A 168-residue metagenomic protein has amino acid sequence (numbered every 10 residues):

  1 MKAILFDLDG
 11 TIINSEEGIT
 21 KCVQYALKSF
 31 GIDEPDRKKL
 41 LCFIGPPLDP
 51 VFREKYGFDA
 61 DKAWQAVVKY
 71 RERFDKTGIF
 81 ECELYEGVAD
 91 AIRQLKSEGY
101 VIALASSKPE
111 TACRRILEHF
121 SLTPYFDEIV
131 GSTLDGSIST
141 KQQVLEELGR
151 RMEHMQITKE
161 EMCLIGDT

Functional and structural regions predicted by a protein language model:
K2-A89, E98: N-terminal helical cap/lid subdomain that shapes the substrate entry/recognition surface in HAD-like hydrolases
S15, G166-D167: Acidic di-acidic motifs
V23, V88-L117: Substrate-recognition element of Asp-dependent hydrolases with the DxDx(T/V) motif
P46, E98-G99, Y125, S132: Structured helix-beta-strand junction loops
G87, A91, V144-E147: Well-ordered alpha-helical segments embedded in enzymatic catalytic cores
A105, I165-G166: Short beta-strand immediately N-terminal to the catalytic nucleophile in serine-hydrolase-like folds
T111-C163: Substrate-recognition "cap/lid" segment bordering the active-site pocket of phosphatases
